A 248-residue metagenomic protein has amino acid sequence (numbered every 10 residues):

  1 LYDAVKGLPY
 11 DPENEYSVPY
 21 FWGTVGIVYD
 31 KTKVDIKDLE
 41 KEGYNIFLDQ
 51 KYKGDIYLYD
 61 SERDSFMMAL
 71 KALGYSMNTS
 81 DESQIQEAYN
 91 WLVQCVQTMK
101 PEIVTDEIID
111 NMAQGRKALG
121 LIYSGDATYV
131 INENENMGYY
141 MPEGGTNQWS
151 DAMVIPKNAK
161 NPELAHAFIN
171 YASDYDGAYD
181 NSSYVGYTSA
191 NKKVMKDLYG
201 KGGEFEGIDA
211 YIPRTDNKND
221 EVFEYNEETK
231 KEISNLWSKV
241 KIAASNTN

Functional and structural regions predicted by a protein language model:
L1-A113: Extracytoplasmic ligand-binding site segments that recognize negatively charged/polar headgroups
D11-N14, Y129-M141, G203-E206: Ligand-binding "clamshell"
D49-K53, L70-Y75, V93-Q97, A113 (+5 more regions): Sec-exported extracytoplasmic/periplasmic mature domains
Q86-C95, E133-K157: Periplasmic-binding protein-like
I108, D126-A127, G177: Alpha-helix capping/helix-boundary segments
D110, P213-N248: Conserved C-terminal helix/tail region of periplasmic/extracytoplasmic solute-binding proteins
A113, L119-N136: A ligand-binding cleft/hinge motif common to bilobed small-molecule-binding domains
N147, D151, P156-K218: Mature extracytoplasmic/periplasmic domains
